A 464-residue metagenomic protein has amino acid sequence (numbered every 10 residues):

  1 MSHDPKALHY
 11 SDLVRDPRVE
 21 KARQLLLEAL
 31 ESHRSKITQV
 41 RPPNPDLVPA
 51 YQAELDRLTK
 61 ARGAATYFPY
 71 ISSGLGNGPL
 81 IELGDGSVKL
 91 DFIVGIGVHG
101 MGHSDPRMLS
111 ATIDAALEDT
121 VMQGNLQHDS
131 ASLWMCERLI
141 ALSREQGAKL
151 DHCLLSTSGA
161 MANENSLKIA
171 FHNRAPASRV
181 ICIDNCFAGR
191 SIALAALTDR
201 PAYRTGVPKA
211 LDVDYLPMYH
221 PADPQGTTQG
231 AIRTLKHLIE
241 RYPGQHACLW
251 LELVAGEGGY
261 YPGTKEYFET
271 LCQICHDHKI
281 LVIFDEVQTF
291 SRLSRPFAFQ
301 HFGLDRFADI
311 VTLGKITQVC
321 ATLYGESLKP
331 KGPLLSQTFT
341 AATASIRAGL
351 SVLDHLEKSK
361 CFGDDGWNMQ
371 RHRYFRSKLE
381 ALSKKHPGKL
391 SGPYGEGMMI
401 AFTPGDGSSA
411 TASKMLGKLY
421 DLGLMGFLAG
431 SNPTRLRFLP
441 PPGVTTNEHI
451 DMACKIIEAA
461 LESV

Functional and structural regions predicted by a protein language model:
M1-V464: Conserved N-terminal phosphate-binding loop of PLP-dependent enzymes in the Aspartate aminotransferase
